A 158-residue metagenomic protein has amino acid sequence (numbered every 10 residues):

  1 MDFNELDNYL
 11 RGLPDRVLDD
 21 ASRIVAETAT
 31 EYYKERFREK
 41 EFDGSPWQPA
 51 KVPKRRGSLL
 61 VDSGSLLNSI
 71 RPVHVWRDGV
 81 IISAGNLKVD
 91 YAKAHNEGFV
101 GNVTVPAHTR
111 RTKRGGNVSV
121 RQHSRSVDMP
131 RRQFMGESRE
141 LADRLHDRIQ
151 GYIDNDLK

Functional and structural regions predicted by a protein language model:
M1-K158: Short, Lys/Arg-rich flexible segments
